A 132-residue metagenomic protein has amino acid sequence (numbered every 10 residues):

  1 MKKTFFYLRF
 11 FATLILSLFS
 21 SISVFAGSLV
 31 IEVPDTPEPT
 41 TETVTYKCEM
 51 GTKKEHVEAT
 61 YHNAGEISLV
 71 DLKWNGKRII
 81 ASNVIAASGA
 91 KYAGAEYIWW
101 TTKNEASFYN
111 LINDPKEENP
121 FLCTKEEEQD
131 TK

Functional and structural regions predicted by a protein language model:
K2-A12: Bacterial N-terminal signal peptides that target proteins for export
T4-F5, V24, E127: Residue-level detector of intrinsically disordered/flexible regions characterized by low predicted structural confidence
Y7-R9, S20, D71, A81: Functionally constrained cores in energy, signaling, and assembly domains
F11-S23: Bacterial N-terminal signal peptides
G27-K132: Cysteine-centric segments in proteins
